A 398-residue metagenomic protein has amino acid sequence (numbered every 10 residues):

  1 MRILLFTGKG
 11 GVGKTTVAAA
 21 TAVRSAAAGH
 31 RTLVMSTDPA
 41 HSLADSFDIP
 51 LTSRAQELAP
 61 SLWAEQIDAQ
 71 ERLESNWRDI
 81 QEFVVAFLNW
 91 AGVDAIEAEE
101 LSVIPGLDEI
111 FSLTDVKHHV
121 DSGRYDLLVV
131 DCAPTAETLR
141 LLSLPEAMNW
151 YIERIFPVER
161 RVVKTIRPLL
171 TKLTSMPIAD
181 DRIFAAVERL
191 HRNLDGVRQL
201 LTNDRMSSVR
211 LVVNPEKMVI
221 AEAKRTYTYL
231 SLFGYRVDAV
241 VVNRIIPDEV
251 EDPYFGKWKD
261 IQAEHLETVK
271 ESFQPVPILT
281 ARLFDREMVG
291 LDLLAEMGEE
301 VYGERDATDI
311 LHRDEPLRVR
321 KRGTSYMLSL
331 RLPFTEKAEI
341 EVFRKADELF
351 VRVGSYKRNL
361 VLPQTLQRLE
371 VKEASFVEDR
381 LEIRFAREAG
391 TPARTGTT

Functional and structural regions predicted by a protein language model:
M1-V12, T16-D195: Nucleotide-state-sensitive switch-loop elements of NTP-binding domains
L62, Y326-L328, D347-L349, L381: Hydrophobic residues embedded in beta-strands of well-ordered beta-sheets
E109, L113-D115, L330-F334, F343-A346 (+1 more regions): Charge-patterned, long linear interaction tracts outside catalytic cores
L194-K337, F350, S355-K357, V361 (+1 more regions): C-terminal lobe/tail of nucleotide-utilizing enzymes
K321, R344-K345, F376: Generic beta-strand structural signal
A338, Q367-G390: Beta-rich strand-turn-strand
